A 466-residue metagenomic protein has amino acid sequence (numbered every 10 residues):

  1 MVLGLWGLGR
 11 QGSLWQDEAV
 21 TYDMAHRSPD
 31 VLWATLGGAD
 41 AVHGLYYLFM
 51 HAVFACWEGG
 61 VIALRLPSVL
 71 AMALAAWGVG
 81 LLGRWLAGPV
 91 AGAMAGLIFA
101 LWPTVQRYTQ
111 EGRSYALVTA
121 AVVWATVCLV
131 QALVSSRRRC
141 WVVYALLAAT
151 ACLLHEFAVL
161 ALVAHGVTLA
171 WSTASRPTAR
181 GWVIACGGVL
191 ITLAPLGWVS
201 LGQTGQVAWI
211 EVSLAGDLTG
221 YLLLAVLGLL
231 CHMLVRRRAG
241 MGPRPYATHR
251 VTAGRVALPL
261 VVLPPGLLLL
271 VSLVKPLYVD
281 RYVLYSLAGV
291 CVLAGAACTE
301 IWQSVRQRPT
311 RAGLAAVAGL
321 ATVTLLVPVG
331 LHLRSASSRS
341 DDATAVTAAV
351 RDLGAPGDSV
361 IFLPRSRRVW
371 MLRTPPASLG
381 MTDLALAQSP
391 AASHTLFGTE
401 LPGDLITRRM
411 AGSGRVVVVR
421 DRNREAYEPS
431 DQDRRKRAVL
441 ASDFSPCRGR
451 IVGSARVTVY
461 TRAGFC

Functional and structural regions predicted by a protein language model:
M1-C466: Terminal, non-globular segments
